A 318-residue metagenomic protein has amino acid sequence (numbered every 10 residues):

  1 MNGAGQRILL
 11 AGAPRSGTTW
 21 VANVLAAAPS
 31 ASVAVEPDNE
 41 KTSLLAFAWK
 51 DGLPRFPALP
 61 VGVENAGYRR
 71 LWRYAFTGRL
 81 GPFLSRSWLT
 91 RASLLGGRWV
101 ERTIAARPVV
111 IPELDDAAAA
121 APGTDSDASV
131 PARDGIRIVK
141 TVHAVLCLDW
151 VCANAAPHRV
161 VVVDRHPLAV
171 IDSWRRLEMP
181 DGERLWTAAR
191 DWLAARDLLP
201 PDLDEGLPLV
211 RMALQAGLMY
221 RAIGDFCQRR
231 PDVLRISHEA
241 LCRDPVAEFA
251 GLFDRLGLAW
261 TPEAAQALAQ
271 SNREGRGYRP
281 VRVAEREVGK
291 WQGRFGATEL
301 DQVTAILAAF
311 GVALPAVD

Functional and structural regions predicted by a protein language model:
M1-L9, P14, A27, R175-E178 (+4 more regions): PAPS-dependent sulfotransferases, especially Golgi type II membrane carbohydrate sulfotransferases
A11-A13, V139-A144, V163-R165, H238: Short His-Asn-centered micro-motif
T19-A31: A conserved segment at the C-terminal end of the G1
W20, C147-N154: A short acidic, amphipathic alpha-helical/loop segment
E36-V139, W186-P201: PAPS-dependent sulfation machinery
N39, R165-A169, C242: Conserved nucleotide-binding/hydrolysis micro-motifs of P-loop NTPases
K140-T141, N154-L177: Conserved phosphate-donor/acceptor-positioning beta-strand/loop module used by diverse small-molecule
T141-L146, R276, P280: Short beta->alpha connector loops
